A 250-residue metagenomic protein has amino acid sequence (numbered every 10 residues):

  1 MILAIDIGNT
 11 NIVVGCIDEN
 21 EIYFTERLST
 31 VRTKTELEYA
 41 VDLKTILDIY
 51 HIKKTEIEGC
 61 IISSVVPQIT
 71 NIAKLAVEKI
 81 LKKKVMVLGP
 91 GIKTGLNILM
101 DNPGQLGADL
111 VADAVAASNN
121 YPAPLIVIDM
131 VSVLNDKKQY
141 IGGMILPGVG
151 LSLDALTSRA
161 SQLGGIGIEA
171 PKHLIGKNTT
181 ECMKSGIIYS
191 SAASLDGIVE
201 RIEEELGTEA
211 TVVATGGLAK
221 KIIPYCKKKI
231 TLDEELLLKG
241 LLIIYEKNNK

Functional and structural regions predicted by a protein language model:
M1, I62, K82-K83, Y121-P124 (+6 more regions): Short coil/turn connectors at secondary-structure junctions
M1-L3, I7-V87, I92: N-terminal glycine/serine-rich phosphate-binding loop of ATP-dependent small-molecule kinases, especially carbohydrate
M1-T25, A117, Y121-Y140, L156 (+1 more regions): Gly/Thr-rich phosphate-binding beta-strand-loop-beta motif of the actin/hexokinase/Hsp70
L28-T33, P90-I92, A112, I145-L151 (+1 more regions): Short, acidic/turn-prone active-site loops that include or flank metal/cofactor- and phosphate-binding residues
K53-Q105, K137-K138, G142-M144, G148-V149 (+4 more regions): Short beta-strand-loop/turn "lid" adjacent to the catalytic site in phosphate-handling enzymes
D109-V111, V115-A116, S161, K220 (+1 more regions): Glycine-rich phosphate-binding/hydrolytic loop that grips phosphoryl groups
L134, M144-E205: Active-site rim beta-loop-alpha module in soluble metabolic enzymes
T215-A219: GST superfamily/GST-like fold recognition
